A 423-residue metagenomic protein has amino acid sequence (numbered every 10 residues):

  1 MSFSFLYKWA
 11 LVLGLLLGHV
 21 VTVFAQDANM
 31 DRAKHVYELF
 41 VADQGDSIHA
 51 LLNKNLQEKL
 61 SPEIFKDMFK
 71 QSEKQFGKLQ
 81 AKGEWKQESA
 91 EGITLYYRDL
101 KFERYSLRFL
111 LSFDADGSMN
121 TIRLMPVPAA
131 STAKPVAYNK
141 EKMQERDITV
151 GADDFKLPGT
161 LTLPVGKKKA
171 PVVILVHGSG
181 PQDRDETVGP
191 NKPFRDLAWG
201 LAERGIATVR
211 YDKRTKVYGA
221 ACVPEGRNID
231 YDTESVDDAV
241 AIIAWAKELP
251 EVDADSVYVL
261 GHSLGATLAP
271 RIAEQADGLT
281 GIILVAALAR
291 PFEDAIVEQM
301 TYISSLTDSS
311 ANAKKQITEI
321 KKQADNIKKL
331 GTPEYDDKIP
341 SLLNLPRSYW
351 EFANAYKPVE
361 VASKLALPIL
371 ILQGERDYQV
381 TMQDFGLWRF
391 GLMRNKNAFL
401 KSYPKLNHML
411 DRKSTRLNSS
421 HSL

Functional and structural regions predicted by a protein language model:
A129-K167: N-terminal cap/lid segment of alpha/beta-hydrolase-fold proteins
V176-I206, R210-E234, T301-S304, D411-R416: Cap/lid segment of the alpha/beta-hydrolase catalytic domain
N228-P250: Alpha/beta-hydrolase active-site loop
W245-I303: Primarily recognizes the serine-hydrolase "nucleophile elbow" in alpha/beta-hydrolase and SGNH/GDSL folds
I283-K364: Accessory cap/linker subdomain of secreted extracellular hydrolases
L365, I371-Q373: Short beta-strand/loop motif that positions the catalytic acidic residue of the alpha/beta-hydrolase fold
Y378-D384: Conserved alpha/beta-hydrolase "acid-adjacent" motif
L417-L423: Single conserved hydrophobic/aromatic residue that forms the stacking wall/gate of nucleotide- or nucleobase-binding
